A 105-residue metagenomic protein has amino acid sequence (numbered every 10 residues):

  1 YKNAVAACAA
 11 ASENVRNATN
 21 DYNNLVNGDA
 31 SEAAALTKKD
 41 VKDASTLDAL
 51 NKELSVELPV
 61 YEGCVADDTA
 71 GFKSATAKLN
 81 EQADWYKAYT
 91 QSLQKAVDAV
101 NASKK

Functional and structural regions predicted by a protein language model:
Y1-K105: Amphipathic alpha-helical assembly segments used for oligomerization, scaffolding, or translocation
